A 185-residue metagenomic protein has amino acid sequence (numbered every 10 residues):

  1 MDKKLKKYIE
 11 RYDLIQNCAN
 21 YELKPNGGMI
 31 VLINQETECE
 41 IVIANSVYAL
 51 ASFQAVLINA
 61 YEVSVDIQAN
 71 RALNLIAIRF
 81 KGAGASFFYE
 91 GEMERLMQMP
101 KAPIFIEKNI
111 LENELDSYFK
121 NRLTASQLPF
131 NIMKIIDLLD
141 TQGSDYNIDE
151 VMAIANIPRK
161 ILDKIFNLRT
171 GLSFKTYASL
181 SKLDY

Functional and structural regions predicted by a protein language model:
M1-D149, A155-R159, S173: Alpha-helical bundle regulatory/interaction domains
L96-K101, S179-Y185: Short, intrinsically disordered, charge-balanced linker/junction segments flanking boundaries in proteins
D149-L183: Basic/polar phosphate-binding segments, predominantly the helix-turn-helix DNA-binding elements of transcriptional
